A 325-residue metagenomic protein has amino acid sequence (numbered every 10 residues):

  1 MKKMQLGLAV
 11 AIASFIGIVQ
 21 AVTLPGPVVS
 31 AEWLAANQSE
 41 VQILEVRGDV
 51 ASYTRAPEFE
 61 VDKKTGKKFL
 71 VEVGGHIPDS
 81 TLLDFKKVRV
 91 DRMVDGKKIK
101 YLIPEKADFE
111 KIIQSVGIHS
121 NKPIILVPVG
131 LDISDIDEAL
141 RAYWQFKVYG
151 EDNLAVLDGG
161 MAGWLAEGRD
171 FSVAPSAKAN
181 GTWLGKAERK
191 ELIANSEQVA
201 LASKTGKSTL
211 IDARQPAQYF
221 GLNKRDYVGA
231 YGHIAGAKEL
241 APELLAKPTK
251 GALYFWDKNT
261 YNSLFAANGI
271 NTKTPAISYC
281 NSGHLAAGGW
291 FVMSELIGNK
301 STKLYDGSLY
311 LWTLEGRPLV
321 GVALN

Functional and structural regions predicted by a protein language model:
M1-Q20: Gram-negative bacterial Sec-dependent N-terminal signal peptides
Q20-N325: Cytosolic catalytic domains that perform sulfur/thiol-centered chemistry
